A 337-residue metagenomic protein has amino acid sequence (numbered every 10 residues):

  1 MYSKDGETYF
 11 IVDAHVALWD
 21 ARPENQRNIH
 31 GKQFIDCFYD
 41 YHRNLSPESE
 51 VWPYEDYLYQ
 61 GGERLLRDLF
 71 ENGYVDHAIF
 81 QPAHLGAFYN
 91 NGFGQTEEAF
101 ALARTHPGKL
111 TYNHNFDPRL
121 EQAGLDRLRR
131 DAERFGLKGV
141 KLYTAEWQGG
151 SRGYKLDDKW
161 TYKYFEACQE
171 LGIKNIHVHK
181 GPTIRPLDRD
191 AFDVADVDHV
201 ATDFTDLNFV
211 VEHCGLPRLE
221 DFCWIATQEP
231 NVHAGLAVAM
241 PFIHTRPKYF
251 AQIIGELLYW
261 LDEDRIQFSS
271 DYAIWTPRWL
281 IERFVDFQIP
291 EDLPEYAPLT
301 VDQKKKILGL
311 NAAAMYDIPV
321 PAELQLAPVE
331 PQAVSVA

Functional and structural regions predicted by a protein language model:
M1-A14, D20-L69, H77, R129-R130 (+2 more regions): Mid-to-C-terminal alpha-helical segments outside catalytic/metal-binding sites
H15, A78, Y112, V140 (+7 more regions): Divalent metal-coordination and catalytic microenvironments
H15-A21, H179, H213: Histidine-centered divalent metal-coordination motifs
L18-W19, P182, L216, I274: Short active-site segment of divalent metal-dependent hydrolases/proteases that encodes the spacing between
R22-I29, G92, L125-R127, R152-Y154 (+5 more regions): Short aromatic-enriched loop/helix-cap "lid" or pocket-rim segments at secondary-structure transitions that line
Q60-R67, G94-F100, G124-L128, V194-V197 (+2 more regions): Alpha-helical scaffolding within the catalytic cores of extracellular/periplasmic polymer-degrading hydrolases
D76-A191: Active-site gating/metal-coordination segments in enzymes
K138-G139, G153-F268, E295-P298, Q303 (+1 more regions): Catalytic pocket-lining loop regions of alpha/beta-barrel enzymes, especially the amidohydrolase/enolase/GH5 lineages
